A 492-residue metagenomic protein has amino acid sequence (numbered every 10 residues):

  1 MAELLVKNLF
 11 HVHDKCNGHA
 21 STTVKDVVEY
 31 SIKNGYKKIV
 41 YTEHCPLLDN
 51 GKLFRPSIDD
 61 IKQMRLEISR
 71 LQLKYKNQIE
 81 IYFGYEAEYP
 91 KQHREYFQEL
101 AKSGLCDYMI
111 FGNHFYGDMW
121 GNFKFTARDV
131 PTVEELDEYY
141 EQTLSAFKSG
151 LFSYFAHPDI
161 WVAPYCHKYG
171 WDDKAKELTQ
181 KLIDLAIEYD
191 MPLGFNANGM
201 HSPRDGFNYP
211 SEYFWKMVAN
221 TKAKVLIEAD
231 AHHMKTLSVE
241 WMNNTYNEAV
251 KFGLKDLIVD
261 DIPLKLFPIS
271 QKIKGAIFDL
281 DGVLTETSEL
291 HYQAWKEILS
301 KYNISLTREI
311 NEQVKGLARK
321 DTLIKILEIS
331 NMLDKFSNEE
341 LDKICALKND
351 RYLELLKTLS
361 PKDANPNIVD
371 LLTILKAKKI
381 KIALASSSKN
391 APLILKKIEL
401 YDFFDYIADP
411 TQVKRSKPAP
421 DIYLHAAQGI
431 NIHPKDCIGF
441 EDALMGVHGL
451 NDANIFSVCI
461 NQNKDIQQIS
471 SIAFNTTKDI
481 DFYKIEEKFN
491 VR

Functional and structural regions predicted by a protein language model:
M1-A87, K91, W171-D173, D190 (+3 more regions): An N-terminally biased module of ancient metal coordination in phosphate/nucleic-acid-related enzymes
A2-D14, V24, E29, G170-Q271: Charged catalytic cores and adjacent phosphate/nucleic-acid-binding surfaces used for phosphate/nucleic-acid chemistry
R55-Y189: Extended substrate/RNA-proximal surfaces in nucleic-acid metabolism proteins
S270-K274, V369, T373-I374, S388-R492: Asp-based, Mg2+/Mn2+-dependent phosphohydrolase catalytic module
Q271-E312: Active-site neighborhood of HAD-like aspartate-dependent phosphohydrolases
I298-L299, K320-F336, I394, A426-A427: Helix-loop "lid/cap" segments that line or gate small-molecule binding pockets
E328-P366: Metal-dependent phosphoesterase signature
E354-L384: Short, acidic loop-to-helix structural element flanking the phosphoryl-transfer center in phosphate-processing enzymes
